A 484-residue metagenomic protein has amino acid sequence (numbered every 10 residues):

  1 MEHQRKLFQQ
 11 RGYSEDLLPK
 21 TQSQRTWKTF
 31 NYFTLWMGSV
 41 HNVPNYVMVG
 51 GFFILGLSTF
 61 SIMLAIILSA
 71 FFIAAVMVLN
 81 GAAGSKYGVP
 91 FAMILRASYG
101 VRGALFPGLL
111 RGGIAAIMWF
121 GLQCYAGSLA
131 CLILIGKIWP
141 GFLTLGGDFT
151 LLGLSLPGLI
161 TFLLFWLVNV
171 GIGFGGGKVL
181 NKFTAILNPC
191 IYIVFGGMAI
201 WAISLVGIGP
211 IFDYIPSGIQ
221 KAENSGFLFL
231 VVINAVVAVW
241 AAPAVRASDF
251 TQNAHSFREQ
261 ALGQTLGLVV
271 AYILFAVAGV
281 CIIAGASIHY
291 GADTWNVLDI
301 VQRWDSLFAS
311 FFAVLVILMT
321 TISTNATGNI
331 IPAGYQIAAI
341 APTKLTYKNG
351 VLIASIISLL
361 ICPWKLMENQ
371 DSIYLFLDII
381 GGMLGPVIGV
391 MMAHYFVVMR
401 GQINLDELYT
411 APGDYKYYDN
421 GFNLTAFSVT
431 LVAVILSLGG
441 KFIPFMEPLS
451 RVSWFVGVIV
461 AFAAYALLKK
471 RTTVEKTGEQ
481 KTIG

Functional and structural regions predicted by a protein language model:
M1-T59, F71, G196, L205-V206 (+3 more regions): Membrane-interface "cap" regions at the ends of multi-pass membrane proteins
P19, S23, V387-A464, R471 (+1 more regions): C-terminal membrane-solvent junction of multi-pass transporters and transport-like membrane proteins
W27-Y46, T161-V168, A199-V206, S217-V280 (+4 more regions): Hydrophobic, membrane-embedded alpha-helices of multi-pass small-molecule transporters
H41-N45, L68-V76, R111-Q123, P189-S204 (+3 more regions): Selective recognition of specific alpha-helical transmembrane segments in multi-pass small-molecule
I66-Y99, R111-Y125, I282-A286, I322-S323 (+1 more regions): Juxtamembrane transmembrane-helix boundary signature
G108-L109, I135-G175, P189-M198, L228-A247 (+3 more regions): Transmembrane alpha-helical segments of multi-pass small-molecule transport proteins
C124, S128-K137, P189-G218, V239-W240 (+3 more regions): Hydrophobic alpha-helical segments and their helix-loop junctions in multi-pass secondary transporters
Y125-S128, I160-S204, Q264-L268, F376-G385: Membrane-interface loop-to-helix entry segments
